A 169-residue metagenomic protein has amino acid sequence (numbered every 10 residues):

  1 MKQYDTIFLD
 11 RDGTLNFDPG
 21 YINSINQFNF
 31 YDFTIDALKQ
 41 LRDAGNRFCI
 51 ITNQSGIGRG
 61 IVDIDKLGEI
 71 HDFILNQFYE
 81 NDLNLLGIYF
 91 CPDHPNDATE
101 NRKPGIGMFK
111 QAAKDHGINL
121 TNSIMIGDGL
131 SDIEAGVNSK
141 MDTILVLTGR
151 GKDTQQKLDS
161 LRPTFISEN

Functional and structural regions predicted by a protein language model:
M1-C49: Active-site neighborhood of HAD-like aspartate-dependent phosphohydrolases
P19, S24, G56-I61, H94-T99 (+1 more regions): A short acidic, helix-capping loop that chelates divalent metal ions and anchors anionic groups
I25-N29, V62-E69, K103-P104: Alpha-helix N-cap and loop-to-helix initiation/capping positions
T34, L38-H71, N84-D97, G136: Substrate-recognition element of Asp-dependent hydrolases with the DxDx(T/V) motif
I74-Y79, A113: Conserved hydrophobic residues forming the short capping helix/wall of the S-adenosyl-L-methionine
E100-I133: Conserved Lys-Pro-Asp/Glu-containing loop-to-beta segment of HAD-superfamily phosphomonoesterases, centered on
M125-F165: Acidic, Mg2+-coordinating phosphoryl-transfer loop and its flanking beta/alpha structural elements, shared across
